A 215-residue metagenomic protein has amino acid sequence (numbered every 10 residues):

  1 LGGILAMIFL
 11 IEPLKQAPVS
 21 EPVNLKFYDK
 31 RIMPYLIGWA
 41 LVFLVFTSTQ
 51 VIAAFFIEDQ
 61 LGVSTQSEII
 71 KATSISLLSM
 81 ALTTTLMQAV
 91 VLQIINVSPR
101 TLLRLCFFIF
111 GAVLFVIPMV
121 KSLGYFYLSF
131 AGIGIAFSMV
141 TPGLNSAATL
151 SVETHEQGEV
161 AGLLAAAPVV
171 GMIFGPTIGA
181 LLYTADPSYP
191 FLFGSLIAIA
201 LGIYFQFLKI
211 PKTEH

Functional and structural regions predicted by a protein language model:
L1-Q16, L201-K209: C-terminal membrane-cytosol helix-exit motif in multi-pass small-molecule transporters
I11-G38: Juxtamembrane intracellular "pre-TM" segments in multi-pass secondary transporters
R31-T49, A131-I135: Pair of pore-lining "gating" transmembrane helices in MFS-fold secondary transporters
V51-A72: Short amphipathic helix-loop junctions that connect adjacent transmembrane helices in Major Facilitator Superfamily/SLC
A72-I95: Transmembrane alpha-helices of Major Facilitator/SLC transporters
T101-V116: Structural signature of the two symmetry-related core transmembrane helices
M139-V152: Intracellular juxtamembrane helix-capping segments at the cytosolic ends of symmetry-related transmembrane helices
H155-T184: A late C-terminal transmembrane helix in Major Facilitator Superfamily
